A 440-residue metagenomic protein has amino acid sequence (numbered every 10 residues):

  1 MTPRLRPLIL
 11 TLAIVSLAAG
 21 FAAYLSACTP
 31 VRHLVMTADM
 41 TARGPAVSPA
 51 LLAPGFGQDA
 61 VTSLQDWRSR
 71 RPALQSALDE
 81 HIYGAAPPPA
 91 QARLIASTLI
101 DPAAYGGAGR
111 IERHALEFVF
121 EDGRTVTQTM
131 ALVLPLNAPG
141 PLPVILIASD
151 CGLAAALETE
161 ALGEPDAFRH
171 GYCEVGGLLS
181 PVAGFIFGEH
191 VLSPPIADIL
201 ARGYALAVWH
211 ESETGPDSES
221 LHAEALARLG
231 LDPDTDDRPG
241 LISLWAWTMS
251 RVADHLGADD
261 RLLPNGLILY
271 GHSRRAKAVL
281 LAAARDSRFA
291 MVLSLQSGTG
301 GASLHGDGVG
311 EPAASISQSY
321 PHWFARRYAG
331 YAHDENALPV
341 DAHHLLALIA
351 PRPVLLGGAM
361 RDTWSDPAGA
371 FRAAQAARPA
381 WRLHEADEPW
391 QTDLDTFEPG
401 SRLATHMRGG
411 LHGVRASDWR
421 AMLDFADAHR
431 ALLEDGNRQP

Functional and structural regions predicted by a protein language model:
M1-G20: N-terminal Sec-pathway targeting helices
P54-F56, A60-L136: Non-catalytic accessory segments flanking enzyme active sites
A131, G140-D150: Short beta-strand element of the alpha/beta-hydrolase
A148-R251, H255-A258, H305-G306: Cap/lid segment of the alpha/beta-hydrolase catalytic domain
R251-E311, D334: Primarily recognizes the serine-hydrolase "nucleophile elbow" in alpha/beta-hydrolase and SGNH/GDSL folds
M291-L345, D366, A370-Q391: Mobile cap/lid helix-loop segments that gate and shape the active-site cleft of serine hydrolases
A350-S365, R408-G409: Conserved strand-to-loop "acid loop" that flanks and positions the catalytic carboxylate
Q375-P440: C-terminal catalytic histidine-bearing segment of alpha/beta-hydrolase fold enzymes
